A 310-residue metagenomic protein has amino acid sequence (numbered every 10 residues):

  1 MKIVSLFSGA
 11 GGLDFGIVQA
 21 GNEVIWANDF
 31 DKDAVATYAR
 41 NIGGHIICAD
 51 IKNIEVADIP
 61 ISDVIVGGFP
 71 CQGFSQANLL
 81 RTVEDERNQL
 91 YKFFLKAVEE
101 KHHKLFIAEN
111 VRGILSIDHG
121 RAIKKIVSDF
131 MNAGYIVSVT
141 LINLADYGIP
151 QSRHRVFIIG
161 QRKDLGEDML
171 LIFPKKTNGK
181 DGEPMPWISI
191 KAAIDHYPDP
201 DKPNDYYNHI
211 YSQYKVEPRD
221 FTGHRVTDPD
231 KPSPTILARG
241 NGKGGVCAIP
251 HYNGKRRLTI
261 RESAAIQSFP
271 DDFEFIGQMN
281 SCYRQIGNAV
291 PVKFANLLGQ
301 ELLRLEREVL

Functional and structural regions predicted by a protein language model:
I3-I17, I51, I61-N78, L105-V111 (+5 more regions): Conserved proline-anchored active-site loop of SAM-dependent methyltransferases that bridges a beta-strand
G16-E23, N41: A short, Lys/Arg-enriched amphipathic alpha-helix followed by its capping loop at the start of a domain
I25-D29: Conserved SAM-binding motif I beta-strand of class I
K32-A36: Short alpha-helix immediately C-terminal to the canonical SAM-binding loop
G43-D50: Conserved SAM-binding strand-loop segment of SAM-dependent methyltransferases
A49, Q89-K96, K124, A264 (+2 more regions): Short, contiguous clusters of charged residues that form electrostatic/catalytic patches at enzyme active sites, used
I54-V64, Q72-P229: Class I S-adenosyl-L-methionine
D199-L310: C-terminal target-recognition/interaction regions appended to catalytic cores
